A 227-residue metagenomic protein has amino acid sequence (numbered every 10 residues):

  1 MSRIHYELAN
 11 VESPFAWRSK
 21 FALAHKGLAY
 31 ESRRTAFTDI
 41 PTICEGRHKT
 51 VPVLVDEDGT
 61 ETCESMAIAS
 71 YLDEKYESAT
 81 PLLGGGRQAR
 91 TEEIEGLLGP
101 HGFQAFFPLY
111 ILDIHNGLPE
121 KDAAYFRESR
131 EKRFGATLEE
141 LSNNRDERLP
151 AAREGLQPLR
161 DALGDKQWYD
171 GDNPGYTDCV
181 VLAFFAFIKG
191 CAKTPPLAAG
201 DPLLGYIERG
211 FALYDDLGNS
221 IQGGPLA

Functional and structural regions predicted by a protein language model:
M1-Y125: GST-like domain detector, emphasizing the conserved glutathione-binding G-site in the N-terminal thioredoxin-like
G99-E208: GST-like fold's C-terminal all-alpha helical module
L213: Metal-dependent nuclease catalytic core centered on acidic motifs
D216-L217: NAD(P)-dependent Rossmann-like dehydrogenase/reductase catalytic/cofactor-binding core
S220-A227: Charge-dense, extended regions
